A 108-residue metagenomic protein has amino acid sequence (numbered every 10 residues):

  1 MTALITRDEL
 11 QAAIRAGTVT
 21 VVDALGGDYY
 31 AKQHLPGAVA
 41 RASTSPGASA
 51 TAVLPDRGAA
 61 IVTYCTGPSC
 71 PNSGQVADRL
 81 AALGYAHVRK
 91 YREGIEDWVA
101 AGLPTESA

Functional and structural regions predicted by a protein language model:
M1-T20, A24-T63, G67-A108: Rhodanese-like catalytic fold shared by cysteine-dependent sulfurtransferases and DSP/PTP-type phosphatases
